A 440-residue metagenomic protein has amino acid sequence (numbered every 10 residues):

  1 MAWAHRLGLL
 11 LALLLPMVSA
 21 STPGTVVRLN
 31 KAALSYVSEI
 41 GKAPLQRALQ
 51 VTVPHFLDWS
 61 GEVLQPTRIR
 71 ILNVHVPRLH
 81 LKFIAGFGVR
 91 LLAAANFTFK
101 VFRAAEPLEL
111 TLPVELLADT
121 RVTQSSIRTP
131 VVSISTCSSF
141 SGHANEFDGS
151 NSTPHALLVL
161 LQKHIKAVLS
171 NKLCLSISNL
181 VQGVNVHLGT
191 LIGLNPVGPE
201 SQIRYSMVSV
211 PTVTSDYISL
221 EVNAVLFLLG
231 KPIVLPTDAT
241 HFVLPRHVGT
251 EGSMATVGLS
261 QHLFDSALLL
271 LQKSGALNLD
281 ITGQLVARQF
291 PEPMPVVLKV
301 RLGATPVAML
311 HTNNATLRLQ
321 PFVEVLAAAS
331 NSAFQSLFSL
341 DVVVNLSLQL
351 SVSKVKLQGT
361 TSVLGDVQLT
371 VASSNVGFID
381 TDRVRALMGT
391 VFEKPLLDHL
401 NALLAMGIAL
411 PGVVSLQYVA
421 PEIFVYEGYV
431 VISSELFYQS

Functional and structural regions predicted by a protein language model:
A2-N96, K100-R103, P107, P113 (+1 more regions): Extended, low-charge, aliphatic-rich alpha-helical segments
F102, E106, L110, S125-F140: Alpha-helical bundle protein-protein interaction modules that mediate dimerization/oligomerization and scaffolding
